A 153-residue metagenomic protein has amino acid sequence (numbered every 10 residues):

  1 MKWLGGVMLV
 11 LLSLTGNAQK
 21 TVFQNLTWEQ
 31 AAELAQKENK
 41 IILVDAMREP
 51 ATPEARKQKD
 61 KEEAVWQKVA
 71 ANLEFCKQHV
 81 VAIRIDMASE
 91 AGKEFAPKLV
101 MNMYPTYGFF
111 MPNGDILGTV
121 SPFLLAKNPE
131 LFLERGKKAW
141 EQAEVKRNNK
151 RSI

Functional and structural regions predicted by a protein language model:
M1-V7: Sec-dependent signal peptide recognition, specifically the positively charged N-region followed immediately by
L9-N17: Hydrophobic h-region of N-terminal signal peptides that target proteins for export in Gram-negative bacteria
Q19-E38, N128-R151: N-terminal leader/targeting and pre-domain segments
T21-L26, A46-E49, V65-G92: Thiol-based oxidoreductase modules, predominantly thioredoxin-like and allied folds used for disulfide exchange
E38-T52: Short active-site neighborhood of thiol/selenol oxidoreductases, capturing the structured segment around
R48-P53, M87-A91, G114-I116, F123-A126: Solvent-exposed loop/turn segments at secondary-structure junctions within structured extracellular/periplasmic domains
E94-N102: Structural alpha/beta surface segment adjacent to cysteine/selenocysteine redox centers across thiol/disulfide enzymes
M101-R147: Non-catalytic, surface beta->alpha helical segment in thiol-disulfide oxidoreductase systems
